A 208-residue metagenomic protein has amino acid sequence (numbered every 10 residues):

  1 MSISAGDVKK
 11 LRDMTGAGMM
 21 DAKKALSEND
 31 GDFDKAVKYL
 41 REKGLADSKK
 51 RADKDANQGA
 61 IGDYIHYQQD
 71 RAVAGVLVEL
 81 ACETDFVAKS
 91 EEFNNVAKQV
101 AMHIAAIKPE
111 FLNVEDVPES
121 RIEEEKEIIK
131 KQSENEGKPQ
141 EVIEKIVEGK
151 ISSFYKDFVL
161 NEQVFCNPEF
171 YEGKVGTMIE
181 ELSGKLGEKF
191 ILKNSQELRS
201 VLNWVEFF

Functional and structural regions predicted by a protein language model:
S2-F208: N-terminal assembly/interaction segments in proteins that build large macromolecular machines
